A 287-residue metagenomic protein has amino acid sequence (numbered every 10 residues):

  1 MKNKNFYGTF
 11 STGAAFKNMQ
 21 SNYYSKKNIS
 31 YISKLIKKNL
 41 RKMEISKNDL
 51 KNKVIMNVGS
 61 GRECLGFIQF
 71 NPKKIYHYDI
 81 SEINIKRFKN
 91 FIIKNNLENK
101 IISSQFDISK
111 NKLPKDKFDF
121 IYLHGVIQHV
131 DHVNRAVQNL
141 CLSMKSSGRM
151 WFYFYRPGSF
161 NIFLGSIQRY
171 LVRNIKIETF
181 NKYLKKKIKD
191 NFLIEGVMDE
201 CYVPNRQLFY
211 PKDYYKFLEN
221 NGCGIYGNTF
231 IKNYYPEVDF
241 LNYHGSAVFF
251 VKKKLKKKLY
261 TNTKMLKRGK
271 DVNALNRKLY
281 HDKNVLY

Functional and structural regions predicted by a protein language model:
M1-K26: N-terminal, positively charged/glycine-rich alpha-helical extensions of SAM-dependent methyltransferases
S25-K51, G66: Conserved alpha-helix/loop element of class I SAM-dependent methyltransferases that forms part of the SAM/SAH-binding
M56-K110: Class I SAM-dependent methyltransferase SAM/SAH-binding core
Y122: A conserved beta-strand element that flanks and buttresses the S-adenosyl-L-methionine
N134-R149: A short glycine-rich, Lys/Arg-flanked "PGG" loop and its adjoining helix->strand segment in the class I
R149-N181: Conserved class I S-adenosyl-L-methionine
N205-I225: Short alpha-helix
C223, E237-Y287: Core SAM-dependent methyltransferase catalytic element
